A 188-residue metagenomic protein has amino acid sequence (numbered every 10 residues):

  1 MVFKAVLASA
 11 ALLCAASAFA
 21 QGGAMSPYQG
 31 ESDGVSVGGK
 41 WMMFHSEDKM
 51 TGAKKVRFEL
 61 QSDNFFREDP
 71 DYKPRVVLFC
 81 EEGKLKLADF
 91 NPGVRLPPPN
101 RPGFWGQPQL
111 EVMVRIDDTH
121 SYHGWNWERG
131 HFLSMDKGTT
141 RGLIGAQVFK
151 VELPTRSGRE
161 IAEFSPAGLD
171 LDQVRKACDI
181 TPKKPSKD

Functional and structural regions predicted by a protein language model:
M1-L7: Bacterial N-terminal signal peptides that target proteins for export
L7-L13: Hydrophobic helical h-region of N-terminal Sec-dependent signal peptides in bacterial secretory/periplasmic proteins
A15-S17: N-terminal signal peptide c-region/cleavage motif recognized by signal peptidases
A20-D188: A generic "folded-domain core" signal
